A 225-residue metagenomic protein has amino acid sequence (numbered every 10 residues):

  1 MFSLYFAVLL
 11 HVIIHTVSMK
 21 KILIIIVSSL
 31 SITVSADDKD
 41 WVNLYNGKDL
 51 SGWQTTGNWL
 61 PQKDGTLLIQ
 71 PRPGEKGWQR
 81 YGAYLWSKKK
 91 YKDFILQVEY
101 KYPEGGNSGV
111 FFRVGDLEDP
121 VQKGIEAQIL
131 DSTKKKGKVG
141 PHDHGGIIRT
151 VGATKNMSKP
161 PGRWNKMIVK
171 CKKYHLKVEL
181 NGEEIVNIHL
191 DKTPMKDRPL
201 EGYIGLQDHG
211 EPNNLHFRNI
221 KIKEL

Functional and structural regions predicted by a protein language model:
S3, V17-I22: Positively charged n-region of N-terminal signal peptides that target proteins for export
F6, I25-I26: Composition-driven detection of intrinsically disordered, low-complexity segments
I13, V17-S18, D49: Intrinsic disorder/low-complexity segments
I26-V27, D119: A periodicity- and composition-biased signal for non-globular, repetitive helical segments
V27-S35: Hydrophobic h-region of N-terminal signal peptides that target proteins for export in Gram-negative bacteria
A36-L225: Carbohydrate-interacting regions of secretory-pathway proteins
